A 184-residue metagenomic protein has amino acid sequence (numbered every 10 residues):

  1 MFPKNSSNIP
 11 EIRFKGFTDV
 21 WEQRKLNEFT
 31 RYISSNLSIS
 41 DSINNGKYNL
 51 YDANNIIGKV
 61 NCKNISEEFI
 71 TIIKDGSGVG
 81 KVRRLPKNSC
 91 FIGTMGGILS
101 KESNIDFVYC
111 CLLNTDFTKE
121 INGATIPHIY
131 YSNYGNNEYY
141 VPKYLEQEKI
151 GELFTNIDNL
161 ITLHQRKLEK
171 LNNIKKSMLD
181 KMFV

Functional and structural regions predicted by a protein language model:
M1, N5-S6, L112-E146: Short, flexible domain-boundary/linker segments around small modular repeats
M1-E28, V141-V184: Amphipathic alpha-helical coiled-coil/heptad-repeat segments
N8, N44, C62-I65: Short glycine/proline-enriched turns and hinge-like loops at secondary-structure junctions
P10-I12, G93-G96, N133-N137, I157-N159: Short amphipathic alpha-helical segments
R13-N36, D41-Y51: Non-catalytic DNA-recognition/assembly elements of restriction-modification systems
R24, I43, G58, R83 (+1 more regions): Functional cation/ligand-contacting sites centered on basic and imidazole/sulfhydryl donors
N49, G96, G151-E152: Conserved, well-structured core segments
D52-L113, N122-I126, Y130-G135: A short beta-sheet element
